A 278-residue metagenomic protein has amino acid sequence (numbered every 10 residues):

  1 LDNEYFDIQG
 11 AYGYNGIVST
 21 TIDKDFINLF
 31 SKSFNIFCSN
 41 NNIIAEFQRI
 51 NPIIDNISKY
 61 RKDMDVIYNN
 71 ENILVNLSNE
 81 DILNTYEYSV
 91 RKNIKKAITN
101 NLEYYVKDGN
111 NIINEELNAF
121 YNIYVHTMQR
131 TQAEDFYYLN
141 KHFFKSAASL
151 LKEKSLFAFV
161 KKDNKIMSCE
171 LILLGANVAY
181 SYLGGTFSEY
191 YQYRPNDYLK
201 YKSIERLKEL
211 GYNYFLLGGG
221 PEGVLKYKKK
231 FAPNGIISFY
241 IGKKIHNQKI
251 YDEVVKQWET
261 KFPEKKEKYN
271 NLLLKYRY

Functional and structural regions predicted by a protein language model:
L1, D7, K32-N35, H142-E253: Aromatic (often tryptophan-rich) hydrophobic motifs at membrane interfaces
L1-D2, I50-Q192: A conserved beta-strand-loop-helix scaffold within acyl/acetyltransferase catalytic domains
G10-Y12, Y68: Short, solvent-exposed loop/turn segments at the edges of secondary structure
Y14-D23: The substrate-binding groove and active-site-proximal loops of carbohydrate-active enzymes, especially glycoside
D25-N69: Non-catalytic accessory segments adjacent to catalytic cores
I27, S31, V90, K200: Aromatic/hydrophobic pocket-lining residues that form the small-molecule binding cavity in soluble enzyme cores
F47, Y105, N213-L217: Short catalytic-loop micro-motif centered on adjacent basic/acidic residues
K59-I82, L210-Y278: Active-site/acyl-donor-binding loops of N-acyltransferases
